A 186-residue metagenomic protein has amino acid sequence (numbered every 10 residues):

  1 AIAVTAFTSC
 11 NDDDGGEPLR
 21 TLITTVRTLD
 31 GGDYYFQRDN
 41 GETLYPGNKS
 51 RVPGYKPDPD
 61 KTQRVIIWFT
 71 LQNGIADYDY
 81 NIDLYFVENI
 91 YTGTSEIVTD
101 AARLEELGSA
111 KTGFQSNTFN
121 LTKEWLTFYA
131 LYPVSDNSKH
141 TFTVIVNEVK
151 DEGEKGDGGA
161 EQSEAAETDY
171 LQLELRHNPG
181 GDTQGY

Functional and structural regions predicted by a protein language model:
A3-L29: Bacterial Sec-dependent N-terminal signal peptides
L19-Y186: First exposed extracellular module after export/assembly in secreted or surface-exposed proteins
